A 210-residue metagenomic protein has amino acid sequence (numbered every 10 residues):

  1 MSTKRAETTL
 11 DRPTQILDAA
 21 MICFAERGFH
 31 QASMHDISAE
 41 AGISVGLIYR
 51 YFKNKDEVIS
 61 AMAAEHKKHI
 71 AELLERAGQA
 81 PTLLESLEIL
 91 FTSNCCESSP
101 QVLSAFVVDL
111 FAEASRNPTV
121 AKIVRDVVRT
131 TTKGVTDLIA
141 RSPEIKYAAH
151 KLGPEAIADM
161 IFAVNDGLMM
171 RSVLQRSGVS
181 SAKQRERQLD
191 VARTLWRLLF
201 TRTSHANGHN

Functional and structural regions predicted by a protein language model:
M1-D11, I22, L174, R202-N210: N-terminal intrinsically disordered/low-complexity leader segments
Q15, A19-E57, A61: Helix-turn-helix
A39, K53-E57, A61, G78 (+4 more regions): Residues in soluble alpha-helical coiled-coils and helical-bundle/repeat scaffolds
A61, E72-S104, K151-I161, R185 (+1 more regions): Hydrophobic alpha-helical connector segments
A64-H69: Short, basic, alpha-helical segments at the C-terminal edge of helix-turn-helix-like DNA-binding modules
E85-S86, S99-K122, M170-L174: Amphipathic alpha-helical segments used for helix-helix packing
A121-R125, P143-N210: Hydrophobic/aromatic-rich alpha-helical bundle segments in the mid-to-C-terminal region
I123-T130, G134: Short, solvent-exposed amphipathic helices
